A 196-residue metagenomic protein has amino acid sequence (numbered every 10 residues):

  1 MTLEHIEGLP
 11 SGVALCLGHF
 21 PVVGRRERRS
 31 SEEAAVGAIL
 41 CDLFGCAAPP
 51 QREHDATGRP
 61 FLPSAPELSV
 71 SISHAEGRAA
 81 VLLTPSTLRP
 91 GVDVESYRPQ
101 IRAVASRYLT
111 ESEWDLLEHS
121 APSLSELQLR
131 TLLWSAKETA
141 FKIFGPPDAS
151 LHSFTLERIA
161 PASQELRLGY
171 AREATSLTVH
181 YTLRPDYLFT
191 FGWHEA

Functional and structural regions predicted by a protein language model:
M1-A196: Core catalytic alpha/beta fold that binds nucleotide/phospho-ligands
